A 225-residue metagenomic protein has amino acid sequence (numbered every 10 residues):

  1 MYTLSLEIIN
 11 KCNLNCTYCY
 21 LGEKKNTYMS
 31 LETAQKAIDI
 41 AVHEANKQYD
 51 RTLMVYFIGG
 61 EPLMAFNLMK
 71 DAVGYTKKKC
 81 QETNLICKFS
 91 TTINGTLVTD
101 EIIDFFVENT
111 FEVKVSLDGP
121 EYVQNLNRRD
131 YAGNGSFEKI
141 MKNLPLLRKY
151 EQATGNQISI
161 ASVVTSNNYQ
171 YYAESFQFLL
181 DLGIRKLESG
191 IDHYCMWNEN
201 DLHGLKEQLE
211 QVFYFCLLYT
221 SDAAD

Functional and structural regions predicted by a protein language model:
M1-S5, K47-D50: N-terminal [4Fe-4S]-dependent radical SAM core
M1-Y2, L14-N15, I40, L217: Flexible, acidic/Gly-rich N-terminal and inter-domain linker regions that tether and position cofactor-handling modules
T3-E32: Canonical Radical SAM [4Fe-4S] cluster-binding loop centered on the CxxxCxxC motif and its immediate flanking residues
M29-T33, M64, L68, Y131-S136 (+1 more regions): Alpha-helix N-cap and loop-to-helix initiation/capping positions
V42-Y56, A65-D192: Radical SAM/AdoMet-radical enzyme domain recognition
L179-E188, W197-L218: C-terminal scaffold of the Radical SAM
Y219-D225: Conserved small/polar residues in nucleotide/adenosyl-binding loops
